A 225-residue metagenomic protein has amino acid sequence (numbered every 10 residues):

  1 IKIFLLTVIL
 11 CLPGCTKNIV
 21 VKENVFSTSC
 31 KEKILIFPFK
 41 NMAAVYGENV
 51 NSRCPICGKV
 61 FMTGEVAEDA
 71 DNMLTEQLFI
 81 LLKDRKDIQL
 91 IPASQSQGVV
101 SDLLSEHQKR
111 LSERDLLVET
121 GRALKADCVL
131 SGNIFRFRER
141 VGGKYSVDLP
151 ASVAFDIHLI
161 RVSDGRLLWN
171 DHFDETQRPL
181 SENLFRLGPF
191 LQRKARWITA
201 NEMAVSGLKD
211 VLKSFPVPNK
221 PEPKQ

Functional and structural regions predicted by a protein language model:
K2-P13: Bacterial N-terminal signal peptides
L6, Q108, L191-K194: Short N-terminal micro-motifs specific to bacterial/archaeal maturation and metal-cluster initiation sites
L12, T16, P55-G58: Secreted/luminal cysteine- and crosslink-motif detector
C15-Y46, T120-L124, R136, V147-A154 (+1 more regions): C-terminal/domain-edge helix-coil "capping" segments
M42-N133, V162-N170, N201-P218: N-terminal segment of the mature soluble domain
G142-Y145: Extracellular loop and loop/strand-boundary signature of outer-membrane beta-barrel proteins
